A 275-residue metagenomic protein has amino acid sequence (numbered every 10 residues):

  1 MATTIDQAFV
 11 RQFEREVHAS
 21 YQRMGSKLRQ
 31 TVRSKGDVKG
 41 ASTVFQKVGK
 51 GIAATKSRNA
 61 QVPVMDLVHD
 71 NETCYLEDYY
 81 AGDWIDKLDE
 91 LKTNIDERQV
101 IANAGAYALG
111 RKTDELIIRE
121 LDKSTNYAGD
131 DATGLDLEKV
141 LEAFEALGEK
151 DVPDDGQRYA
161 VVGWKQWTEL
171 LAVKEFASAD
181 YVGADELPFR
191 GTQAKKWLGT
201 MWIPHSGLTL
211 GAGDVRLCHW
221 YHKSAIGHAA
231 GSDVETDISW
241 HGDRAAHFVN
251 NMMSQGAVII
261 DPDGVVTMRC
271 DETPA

Functional and structural regions predicted by a protein language model:
M1-C74, V265-T273: N-terminal "assembly arms/tails" that initiate or stabilize quaternary assembly in self-assembling proteins
A53-K56, E169-A172, V258-I260: Short helix/loop capping segments that flank catalytic or ligand/cofactor-binding pockets
H69-L91: Short acidic, glycine/tyrosine-flanked loop/strand segments centered on an H-E-D-like triad
D86-V152, T267-A275: Alpha-helical scaffold segments that mediate packing/assembly in large oligomeric complexes
K123-Q193: Extended, solvent-exposed, turn-rich assembly/linker loops in the middle of proteins
G191-W240: Glycine/small-residue-rich hydrophobic helix-like segments
I238-A275: Extended, compositionally biased alpha-helical segments that mediate assembly or anchoring
